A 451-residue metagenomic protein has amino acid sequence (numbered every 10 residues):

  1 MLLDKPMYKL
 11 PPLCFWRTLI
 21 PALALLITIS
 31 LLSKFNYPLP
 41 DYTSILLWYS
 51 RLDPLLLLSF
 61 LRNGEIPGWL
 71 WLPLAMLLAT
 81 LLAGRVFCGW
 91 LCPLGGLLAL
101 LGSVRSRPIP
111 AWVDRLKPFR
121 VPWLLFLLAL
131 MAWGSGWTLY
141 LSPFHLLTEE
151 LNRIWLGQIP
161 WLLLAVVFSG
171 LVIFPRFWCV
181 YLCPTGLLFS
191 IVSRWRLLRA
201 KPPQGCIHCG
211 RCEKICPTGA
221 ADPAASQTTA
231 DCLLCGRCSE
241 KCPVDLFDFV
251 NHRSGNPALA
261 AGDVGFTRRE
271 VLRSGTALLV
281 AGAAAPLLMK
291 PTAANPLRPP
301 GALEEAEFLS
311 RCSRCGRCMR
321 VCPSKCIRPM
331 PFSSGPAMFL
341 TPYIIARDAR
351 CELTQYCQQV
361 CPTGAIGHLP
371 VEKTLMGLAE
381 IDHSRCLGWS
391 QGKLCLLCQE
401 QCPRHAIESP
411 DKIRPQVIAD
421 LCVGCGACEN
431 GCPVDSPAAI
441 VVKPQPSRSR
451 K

Functional and structural regions predicted by a protein language model:
M1-K451: Non-ligating segments of multi-cofactor redox enzymes
